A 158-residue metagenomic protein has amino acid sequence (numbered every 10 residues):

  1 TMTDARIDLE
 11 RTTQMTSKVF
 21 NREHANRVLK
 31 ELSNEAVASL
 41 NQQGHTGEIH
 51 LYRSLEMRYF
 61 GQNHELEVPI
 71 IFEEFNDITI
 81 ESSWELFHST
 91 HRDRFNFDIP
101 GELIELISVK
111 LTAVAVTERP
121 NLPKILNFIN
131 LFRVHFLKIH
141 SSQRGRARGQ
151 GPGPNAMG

Functional and structural regions predicted by a protein language model:
T1-G158: C-terminal, non-catalytic interaction/recognition modules in large multi-subunit enzymes and RNPs
